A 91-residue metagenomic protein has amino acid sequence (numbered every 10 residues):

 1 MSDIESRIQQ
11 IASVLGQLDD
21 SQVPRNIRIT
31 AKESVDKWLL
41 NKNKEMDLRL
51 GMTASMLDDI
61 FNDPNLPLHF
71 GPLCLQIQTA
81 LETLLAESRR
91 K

Functional and structural regions predicted by a protein language model:
M1-I11, N43-A54: Short amphipathic alpha-helical heptad-repeat segments
M1-K32: Short terminal alpha-helical segments
G16, K42, T53, L57-F61: Long, low-complexity or tandemly repetitive, helically biased scaffold regions used for multimeric assembly/adhesion
L18-D20, P24, N43-K44, N65-L66 (+1 more regions): Flexible helix-coil junctions and inter-repeat linker/turn elements that act as hinges within alpha-solenoid scaffolds
I27-E33, G51, G71-Q76: Short, charged, amphipathic alpha-helical segments
V35-N43: Boundary/linker elements of alpha-helical solenoid repeat scaffolds
L57-K91: Amphipathic alpha-helical binding modules
